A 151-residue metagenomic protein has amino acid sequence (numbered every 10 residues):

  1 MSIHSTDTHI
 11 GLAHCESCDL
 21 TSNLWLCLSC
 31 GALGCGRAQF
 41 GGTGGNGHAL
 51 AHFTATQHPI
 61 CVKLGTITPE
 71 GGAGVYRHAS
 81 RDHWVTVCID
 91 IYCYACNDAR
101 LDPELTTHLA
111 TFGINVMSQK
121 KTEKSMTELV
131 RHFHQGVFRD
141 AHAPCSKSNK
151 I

Functional and structural regions predicted by a protein language model:
M1-L12, L33-K150: Cys/His-rich, Zn2+-coordinating zinc-finger modules
D7, C18-D19: Short, glycine/acidic-rich beta->alpha junctions
L12-C18: Short, hydrophobic/aliphatic alpha-helical segments
E16, L28, Y94: Cys/His/Pro-rich metal-binding microdomains
D19-C30: Canonical RING-type zinc finger of E3 ubiquitin-protein ligases
